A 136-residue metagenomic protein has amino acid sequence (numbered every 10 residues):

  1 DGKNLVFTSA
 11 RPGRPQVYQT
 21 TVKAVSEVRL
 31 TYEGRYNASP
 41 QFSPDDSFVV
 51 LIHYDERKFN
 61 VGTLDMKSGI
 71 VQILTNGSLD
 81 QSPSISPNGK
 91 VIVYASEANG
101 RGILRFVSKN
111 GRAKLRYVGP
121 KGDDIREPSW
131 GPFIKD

Functional and structural regions predicted by a protein language model:
D1-D136: Sequence signature of WD/YWTD-type beta-propeller architectures
